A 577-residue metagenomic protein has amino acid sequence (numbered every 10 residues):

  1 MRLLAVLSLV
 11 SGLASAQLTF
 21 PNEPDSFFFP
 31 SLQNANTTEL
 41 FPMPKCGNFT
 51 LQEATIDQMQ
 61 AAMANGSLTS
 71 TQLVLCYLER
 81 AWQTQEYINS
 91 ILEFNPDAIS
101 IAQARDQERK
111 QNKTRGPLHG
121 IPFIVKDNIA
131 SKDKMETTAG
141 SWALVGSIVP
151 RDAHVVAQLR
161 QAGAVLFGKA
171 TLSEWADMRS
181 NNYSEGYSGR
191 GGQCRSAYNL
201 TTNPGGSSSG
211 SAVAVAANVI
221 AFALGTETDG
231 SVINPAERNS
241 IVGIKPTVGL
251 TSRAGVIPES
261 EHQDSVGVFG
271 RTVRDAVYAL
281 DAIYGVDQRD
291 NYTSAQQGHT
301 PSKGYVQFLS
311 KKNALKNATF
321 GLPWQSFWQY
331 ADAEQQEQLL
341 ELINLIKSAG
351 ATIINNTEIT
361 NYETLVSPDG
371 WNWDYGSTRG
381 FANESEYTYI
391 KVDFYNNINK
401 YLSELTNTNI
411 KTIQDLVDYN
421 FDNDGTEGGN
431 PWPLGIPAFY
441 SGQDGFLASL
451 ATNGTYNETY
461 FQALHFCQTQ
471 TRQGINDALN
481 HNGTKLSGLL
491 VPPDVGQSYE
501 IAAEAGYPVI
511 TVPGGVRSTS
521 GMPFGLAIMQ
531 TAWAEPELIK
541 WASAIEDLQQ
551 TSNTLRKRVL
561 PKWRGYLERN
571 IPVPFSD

Functional and structural regions predicted by a protein language model:
M1-Q17: Fungal secretory targeting signals
Q17-D229, T247, L340, I475: Gly/Ser-rich catalytic/binding loops embedded in alpha/beta enzyme cores
L18-E39, R271-G304, K311, Q329-E363 (+1 more regions): Acidic-enriched catalytic cores of C-N bond-cleaving enzymes acting on peptides and small amides
G47, H119-A139, F308-Q325, D374-R472 (+2 more regions): Short helix-loop capping/hinge segments that flank enzyme active sites or metal/cofactor-binding pockets
D57, T138-S141, R195-N199, S207 (+3 more regions): Flexible glycine/proline-enriched surface loops and loop-helix/loop-strand junctions
G66, G120, Q161, S441-D577: Glycine-rich, small-residue loops and helix-cap segments that act as flexible hinges at active-site edges
N181-Q193, Q296-T300, N361-N383, G565-S576: Surface-exposed intrinsically disordered loops and tails
V242-E341, T360, S552-D577: A short helix-breaking turn/cap at a secondary-structure junction
